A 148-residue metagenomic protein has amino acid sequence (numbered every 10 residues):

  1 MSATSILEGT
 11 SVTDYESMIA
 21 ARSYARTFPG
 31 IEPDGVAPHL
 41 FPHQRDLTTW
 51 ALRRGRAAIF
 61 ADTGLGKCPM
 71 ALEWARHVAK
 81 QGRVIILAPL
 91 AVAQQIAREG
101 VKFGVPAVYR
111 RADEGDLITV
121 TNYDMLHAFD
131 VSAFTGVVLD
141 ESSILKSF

Functional and structural regions predicted by a protein language model:
M1-I6, T10-F148: SF2 helicase/translocase NTPase motor core, specifically the RecA-like lobe 1 inter-motif segment between Walker
